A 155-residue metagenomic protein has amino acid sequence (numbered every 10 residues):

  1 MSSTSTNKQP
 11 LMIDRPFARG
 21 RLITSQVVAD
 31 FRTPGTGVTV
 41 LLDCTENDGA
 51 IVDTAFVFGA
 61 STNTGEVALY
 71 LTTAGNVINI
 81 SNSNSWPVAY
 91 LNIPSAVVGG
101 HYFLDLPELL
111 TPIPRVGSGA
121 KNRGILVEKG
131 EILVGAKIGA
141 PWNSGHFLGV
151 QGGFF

Functional and structural regions predicted by a protein language model:
M1-D48, T62, E66, K121-F155: C-terminal interaction-tip segments
D48-T54: Short, solvent-exposed loop/turn segments enriched in Ser/Thr/Gly
T54-F58, L133-V134: Buried hydrophobic-core signal for structured, non-transmembrane domains
N63-S83: Short, surface-exposed beta-strand/strand-loop-strand elements in extracellular ectodomains
L91-G100: Short proline/glycine- and polar residue-rich coil/turn motifs
G100-G130: Beta-sandwich interaction modules
